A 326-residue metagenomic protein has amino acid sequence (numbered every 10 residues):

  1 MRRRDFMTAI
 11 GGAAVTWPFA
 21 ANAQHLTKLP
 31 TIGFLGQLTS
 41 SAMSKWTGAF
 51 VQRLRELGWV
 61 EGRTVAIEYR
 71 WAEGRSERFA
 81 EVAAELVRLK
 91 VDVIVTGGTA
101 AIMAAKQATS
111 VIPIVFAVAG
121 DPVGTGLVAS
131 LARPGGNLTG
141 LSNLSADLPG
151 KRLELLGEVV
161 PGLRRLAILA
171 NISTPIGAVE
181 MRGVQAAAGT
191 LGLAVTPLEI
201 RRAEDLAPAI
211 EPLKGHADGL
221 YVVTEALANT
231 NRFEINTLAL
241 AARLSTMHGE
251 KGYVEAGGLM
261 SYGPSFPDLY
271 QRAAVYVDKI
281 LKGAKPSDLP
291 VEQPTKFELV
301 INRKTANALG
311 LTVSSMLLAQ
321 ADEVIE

Functional and structural regions predicted by a protein language model:
M1-E326: Short hydrophobic alpha-helices and adjacent helix-cap/hinge residues
